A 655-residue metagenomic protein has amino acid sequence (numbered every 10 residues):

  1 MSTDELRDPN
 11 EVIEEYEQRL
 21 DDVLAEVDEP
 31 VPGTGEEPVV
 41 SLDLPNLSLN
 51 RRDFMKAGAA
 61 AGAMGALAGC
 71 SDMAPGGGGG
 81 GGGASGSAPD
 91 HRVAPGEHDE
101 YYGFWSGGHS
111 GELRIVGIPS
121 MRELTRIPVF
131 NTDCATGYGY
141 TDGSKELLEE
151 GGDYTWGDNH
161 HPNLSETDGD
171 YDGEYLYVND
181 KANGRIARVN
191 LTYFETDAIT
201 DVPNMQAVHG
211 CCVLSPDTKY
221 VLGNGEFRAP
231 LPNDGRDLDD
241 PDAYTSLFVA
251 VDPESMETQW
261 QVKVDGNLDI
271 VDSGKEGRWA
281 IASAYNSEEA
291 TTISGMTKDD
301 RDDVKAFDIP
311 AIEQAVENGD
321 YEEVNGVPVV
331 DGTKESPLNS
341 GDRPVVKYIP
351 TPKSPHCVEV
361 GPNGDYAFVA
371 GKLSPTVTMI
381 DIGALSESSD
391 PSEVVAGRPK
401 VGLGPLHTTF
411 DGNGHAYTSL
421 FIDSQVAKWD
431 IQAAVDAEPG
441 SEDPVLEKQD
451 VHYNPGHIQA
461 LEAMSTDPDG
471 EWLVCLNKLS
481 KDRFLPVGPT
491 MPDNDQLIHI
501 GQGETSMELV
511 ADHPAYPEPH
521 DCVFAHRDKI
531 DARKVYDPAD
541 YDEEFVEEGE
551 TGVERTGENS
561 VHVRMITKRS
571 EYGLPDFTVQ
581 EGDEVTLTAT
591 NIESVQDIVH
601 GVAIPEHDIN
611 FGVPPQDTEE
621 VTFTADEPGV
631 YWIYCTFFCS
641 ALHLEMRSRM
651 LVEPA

Functional and structural regions predicted by a protein language model:
M1-N50, A60-A63: N-terminal secretory signal peptides
T3, D8, I13, S41-L49 (+1 more regions): C-terminal segment of N-terminal export signals and the immediately downstream linker at the start of the mature
D53-D72: N-terminal export signals
G58, G77-V553, T622: Predominantly soluble domains enriched in secretory-pathway, periplasmic, or organellar proteins
A198-I199, T588-T618, A641-S648: Histidine- and aromatic-enriched segments that form or immediately flank copper-ligand environments
T556-E581: N-terminal edge beta-strand
L574-F577, D608-G612, T622: Beta-strand-rich interaction surfaces with strong enrichment in secreted/lumenal proteins
V613-A655: Extracellular/periplasmic metallocenter environments
